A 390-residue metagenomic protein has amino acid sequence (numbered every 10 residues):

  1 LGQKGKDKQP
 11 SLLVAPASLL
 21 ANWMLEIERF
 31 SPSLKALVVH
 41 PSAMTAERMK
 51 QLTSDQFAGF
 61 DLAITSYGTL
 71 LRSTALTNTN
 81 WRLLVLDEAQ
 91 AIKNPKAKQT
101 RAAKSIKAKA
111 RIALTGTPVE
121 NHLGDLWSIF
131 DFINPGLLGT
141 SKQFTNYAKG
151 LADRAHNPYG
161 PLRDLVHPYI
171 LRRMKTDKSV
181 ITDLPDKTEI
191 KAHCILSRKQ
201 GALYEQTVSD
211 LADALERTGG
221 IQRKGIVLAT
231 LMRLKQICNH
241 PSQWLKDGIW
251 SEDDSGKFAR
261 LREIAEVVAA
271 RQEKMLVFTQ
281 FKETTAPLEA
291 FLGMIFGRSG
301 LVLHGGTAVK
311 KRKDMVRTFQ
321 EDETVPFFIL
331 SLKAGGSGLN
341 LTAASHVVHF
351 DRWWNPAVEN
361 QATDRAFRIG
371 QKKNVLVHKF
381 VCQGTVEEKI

Functional and structural regions predicted by a protein language model:
L1-A155, R163-L184, T188-I390: ASCE P-loop NTPase motor core, strongest for the SF2 helicase catalytic module
G160: Non-catalytic nucleic-acid-binding/docking modules located in mid-to-C-terminal regions of nucleic-acid enzymes
